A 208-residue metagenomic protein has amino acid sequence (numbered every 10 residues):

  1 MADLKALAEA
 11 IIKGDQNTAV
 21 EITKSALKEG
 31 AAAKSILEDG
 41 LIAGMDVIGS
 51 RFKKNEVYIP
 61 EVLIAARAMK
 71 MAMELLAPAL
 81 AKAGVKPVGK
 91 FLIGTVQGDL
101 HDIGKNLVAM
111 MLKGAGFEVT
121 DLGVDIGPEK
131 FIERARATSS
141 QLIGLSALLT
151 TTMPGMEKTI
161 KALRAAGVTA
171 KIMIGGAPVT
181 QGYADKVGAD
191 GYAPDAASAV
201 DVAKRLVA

Functional and structural regions predicted by a protein language model:
M1-A81: Long amphipathic alpha-helical segments
I42, Q97-D99, P178: Short glycine-enriched loops at secondary-structure junctions
Y58, L100-H101, T152: Alpha-helix N-cap/loop-to-helix initiation residues
L80, G84-G89: Immediate post-signal peptide segment of exported/extracytoplasmic ligand-binding proteins
V88-L122: Glycine-rich active-site/cofactor-binding loop and its immediate structural neighborhood
V108-A115, T120-A189, S198-K204: Cofactor-cradling patches in redox/metallo enzymes
